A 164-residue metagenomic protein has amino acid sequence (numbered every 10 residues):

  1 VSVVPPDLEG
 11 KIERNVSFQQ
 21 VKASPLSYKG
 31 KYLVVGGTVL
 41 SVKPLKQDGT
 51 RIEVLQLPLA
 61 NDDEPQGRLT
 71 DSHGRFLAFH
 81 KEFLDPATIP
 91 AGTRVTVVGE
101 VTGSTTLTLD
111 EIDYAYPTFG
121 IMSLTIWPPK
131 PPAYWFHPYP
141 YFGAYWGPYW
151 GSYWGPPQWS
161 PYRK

Functional and structural regions predicted by a protein language model:
V1-K164: OB-fold and OB-like single-stranded nucleic-acid-recognition modules and their adjacent interaction interfaces
